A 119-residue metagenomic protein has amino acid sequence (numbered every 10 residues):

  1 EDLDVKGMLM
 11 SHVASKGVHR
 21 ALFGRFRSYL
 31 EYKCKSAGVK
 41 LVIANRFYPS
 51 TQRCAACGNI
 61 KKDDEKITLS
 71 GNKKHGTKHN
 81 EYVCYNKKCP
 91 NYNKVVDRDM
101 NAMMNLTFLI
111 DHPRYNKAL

Functional and structural regions predicted by a protein language model:
E1-L119: Positively charged, helix-rich recognition surfaces that bind polyanionic ligands
